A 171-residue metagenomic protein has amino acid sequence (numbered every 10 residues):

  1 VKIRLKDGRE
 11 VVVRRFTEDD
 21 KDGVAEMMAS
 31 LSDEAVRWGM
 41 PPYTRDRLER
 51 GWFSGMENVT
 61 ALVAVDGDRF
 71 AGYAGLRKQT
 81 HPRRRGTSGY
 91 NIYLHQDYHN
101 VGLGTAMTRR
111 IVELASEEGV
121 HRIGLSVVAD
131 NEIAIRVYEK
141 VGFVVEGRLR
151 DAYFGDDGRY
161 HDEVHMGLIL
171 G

Functional and structural regions predicted by a protein language model:
V1-R9, D157-G171: Terminal substrate-recognition subdomain of acyl/acetyltransferases
R9-V11, G67-Y73, H161: Glycine-rich phosphate/pyrophosphate-binding loop shared by adenosine-nucleotide-utilizing enzymes
V11-V24: A short beta-loop-alpha structural element at the N-terminal edge of CoA-dependent acyl/N-acetyltransferase catalytic
E18, V36-D97, T108-R109, L114 (+1 more regions): Acetyl-CoA-dependent GNAT
Y98, G102: Glycine-rich phosphate-binding loop
G104, T108, N131-A134, D151-D156: Short glycine/proline-centered loop/turn elements that form peptide/ligand docking sites
T108, A115-S126: Conserved GNAT acetyl-CoA-binding A-motif
G124-V127, E139, V144-R159: Conserved catalytic-core motifs of GNAT/GCN5-like acyltransferases
